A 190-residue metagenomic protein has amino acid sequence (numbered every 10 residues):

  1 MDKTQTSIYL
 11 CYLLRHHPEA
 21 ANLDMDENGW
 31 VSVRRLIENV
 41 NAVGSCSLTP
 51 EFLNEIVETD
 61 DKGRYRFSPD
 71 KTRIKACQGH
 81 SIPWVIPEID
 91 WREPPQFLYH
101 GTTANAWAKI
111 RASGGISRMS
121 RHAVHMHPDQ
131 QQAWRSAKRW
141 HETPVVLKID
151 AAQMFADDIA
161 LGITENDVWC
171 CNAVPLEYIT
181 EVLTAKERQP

Functional and structural regions predicted by a protein language model:
M1-R34, N39: Positively charged, polyanion-binding regions of nucleic-acid-associated proteins
C11, H16-E19, D24-E27, L48-P69 (+3 more regions): ADP-ribosyltransferase catalytic core
V40-L48: Short, basic interhelical loop/turn and adjoining N-cap of the next helix at nucleic-acid- or acidic-partner-contacting
T72-A76: Minor-groove-contacting beta-hairpin "wing" of winged helix-turn-helix DNA-binding domains
Q96-G101: Short hydrophobic beta-strand segments
T184-Q189: Active-site-proximal loop/hinge segments that shape catalytic or ion-binding/gating pockets
